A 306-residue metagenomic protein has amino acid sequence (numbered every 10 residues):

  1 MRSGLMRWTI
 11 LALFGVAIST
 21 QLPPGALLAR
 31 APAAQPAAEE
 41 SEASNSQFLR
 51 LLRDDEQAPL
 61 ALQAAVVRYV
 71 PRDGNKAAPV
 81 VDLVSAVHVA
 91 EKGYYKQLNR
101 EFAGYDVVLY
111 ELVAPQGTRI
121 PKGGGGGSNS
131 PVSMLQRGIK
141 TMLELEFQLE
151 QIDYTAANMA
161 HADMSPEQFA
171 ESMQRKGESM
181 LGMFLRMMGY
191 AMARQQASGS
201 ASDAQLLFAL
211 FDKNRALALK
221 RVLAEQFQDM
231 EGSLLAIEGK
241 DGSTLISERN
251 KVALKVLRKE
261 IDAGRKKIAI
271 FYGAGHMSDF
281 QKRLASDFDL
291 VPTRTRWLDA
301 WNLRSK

Functional and structural regions predicted by a protein language model:
M1-M6: N-terminal secretory signal peptides that target proteins for export/translocation
W8-Q21: Bacterial N-terminal signal peptides
G15-V16, A26-L27, A31-P32: Cleavable N-terminal signal peptides
R30-E248, T293-L303: Structured, acidic catalytic/metal-binding patches in enzyme active sites
S243, S247, K251-K306: A cross-kingdom marker for long, charged
